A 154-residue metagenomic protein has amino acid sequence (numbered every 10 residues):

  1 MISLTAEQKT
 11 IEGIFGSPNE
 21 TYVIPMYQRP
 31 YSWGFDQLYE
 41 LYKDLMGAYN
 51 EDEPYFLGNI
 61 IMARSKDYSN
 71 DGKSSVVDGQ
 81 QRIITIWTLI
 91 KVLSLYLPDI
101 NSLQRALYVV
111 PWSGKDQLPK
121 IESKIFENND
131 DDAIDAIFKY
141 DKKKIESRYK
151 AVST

Functional and structural regions predicted by a protein language model:
M1-T154: Glycine- and hydrophobic-rich flexible loops that cap the catalytic core of alpha/beta enzyme folds
